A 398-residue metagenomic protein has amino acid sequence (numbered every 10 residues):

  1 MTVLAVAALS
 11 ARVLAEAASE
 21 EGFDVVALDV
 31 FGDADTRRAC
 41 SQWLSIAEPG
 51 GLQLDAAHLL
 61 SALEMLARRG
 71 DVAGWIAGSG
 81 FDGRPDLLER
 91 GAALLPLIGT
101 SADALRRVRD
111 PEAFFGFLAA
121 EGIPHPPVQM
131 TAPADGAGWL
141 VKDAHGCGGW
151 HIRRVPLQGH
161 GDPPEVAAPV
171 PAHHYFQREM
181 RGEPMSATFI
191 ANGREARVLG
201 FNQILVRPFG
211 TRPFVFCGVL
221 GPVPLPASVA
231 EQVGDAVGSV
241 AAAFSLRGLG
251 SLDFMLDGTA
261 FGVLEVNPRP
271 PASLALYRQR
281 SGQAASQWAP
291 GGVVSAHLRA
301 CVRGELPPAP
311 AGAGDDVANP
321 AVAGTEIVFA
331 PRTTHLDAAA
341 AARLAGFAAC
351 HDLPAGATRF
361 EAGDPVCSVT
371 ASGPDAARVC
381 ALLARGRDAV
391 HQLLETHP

Functional and structural regions predicted by a protein language model:
M1-G116, A120, A355, E361 (+2 more regions): ATP-binding N-terminal substructure of ATP-dependent carboxylate-amine bond-forming enzymes
A11, S295-P398: Peripheral (often C-terminal) accessory segments that flank ATP-dependent C-N-forming ligase machineries
V25-V26, H125-P126, H174, G324: Hydrophobic anchor at the start of a short beta-strand that flanks the dinucleotide cofactor-binding loop
A93-H160, H173: A conserved helix-loop-beta module that forms one wall/lid of the active-site cleft in ATP-utilizing catalytic domains
G138-E165, R181-T188, L205-L225, L274-A275 (+1 more regions): Glycine-rich phosphate-binding loop of ATP-grasp-fold ATP-dependent ligases
H145-C147, E179-G182, S245-G248, P320 (+1 more regions): A short catalytic or substrate-binding loop motif that flags glycine-/basic-rich loops and adjacent residues that bind
H173, R178-P222, E231-F261, N267-L274: Phosphate-binding core of ATP-grasp and ATP-grasp-like enzymes
E231-S251, P268-L336: Active-site "cap" helix and flanking loop/linker of ATP-utilizing ligase/carboxylase catalytic domains
